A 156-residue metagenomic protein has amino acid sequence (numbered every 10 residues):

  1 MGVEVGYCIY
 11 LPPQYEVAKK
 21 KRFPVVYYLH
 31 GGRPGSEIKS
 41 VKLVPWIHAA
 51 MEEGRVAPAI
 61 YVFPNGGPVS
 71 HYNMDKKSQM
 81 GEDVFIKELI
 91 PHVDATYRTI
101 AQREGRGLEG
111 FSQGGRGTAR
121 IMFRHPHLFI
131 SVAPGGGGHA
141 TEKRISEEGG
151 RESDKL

Functional and structural regions predicted by a protein language model:
M1-L156: Non-catalytic cap/lid and distal C-terminal segments of serine-dependent acyl enzymes
